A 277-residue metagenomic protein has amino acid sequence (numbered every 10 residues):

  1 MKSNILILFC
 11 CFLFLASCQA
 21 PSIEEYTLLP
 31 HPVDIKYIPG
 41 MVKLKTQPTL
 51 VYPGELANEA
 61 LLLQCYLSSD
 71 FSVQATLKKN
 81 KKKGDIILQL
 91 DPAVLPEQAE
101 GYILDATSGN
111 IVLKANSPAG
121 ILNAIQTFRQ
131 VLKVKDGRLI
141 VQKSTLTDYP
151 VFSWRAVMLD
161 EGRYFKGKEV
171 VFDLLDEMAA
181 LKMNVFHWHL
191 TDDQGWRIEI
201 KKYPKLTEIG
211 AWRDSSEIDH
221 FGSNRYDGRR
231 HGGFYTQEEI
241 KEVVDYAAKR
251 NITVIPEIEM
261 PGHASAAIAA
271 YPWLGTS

Functional and structural regions predicted by a protein language model:
N4-L15: Sec-dependent N-terminal signal peptides
I5-L6, L61, T236: Hydrophobic alpha-helical segments and their boundary regions
C11, C18-R155: Acidic, contiguous N-terminal accessory segments
L95-S277: Feature activates predominantly on carbohydrate-active enzymes
